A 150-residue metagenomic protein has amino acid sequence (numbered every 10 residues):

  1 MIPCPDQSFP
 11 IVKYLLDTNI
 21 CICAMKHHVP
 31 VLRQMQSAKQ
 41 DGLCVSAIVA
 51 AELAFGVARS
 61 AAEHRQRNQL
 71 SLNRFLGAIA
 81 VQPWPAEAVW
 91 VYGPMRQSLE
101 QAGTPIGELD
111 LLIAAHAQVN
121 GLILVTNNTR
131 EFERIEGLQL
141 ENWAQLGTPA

Functional and structural regions predicted by a protein language model:
M1-S46, V57-R74, P149-A150: Short, well-structured N-terminal submotif of metal-dependent ribonuclease cores
I2-P10, F55-A58, Q66, A78-V125: Active-site neighborhoods of divalent-metal-dependent phosphate/nucleic-acid chemistry enzymes
L15, C44-S46, Q82, V125 (+1 more regions): Structural detector of well-ordered beta-strand residues that form the stable sheet scaffold of enzyme domains
C21, A50-L53, F132: A generic structural signal for short hydrophobic patches within well-formed alpha-helices
N127-E131: C-terminal structural segments of small proteins and small subunits
E141-A150: Generic C-terminal helix-cap and adjacent flexible tail
